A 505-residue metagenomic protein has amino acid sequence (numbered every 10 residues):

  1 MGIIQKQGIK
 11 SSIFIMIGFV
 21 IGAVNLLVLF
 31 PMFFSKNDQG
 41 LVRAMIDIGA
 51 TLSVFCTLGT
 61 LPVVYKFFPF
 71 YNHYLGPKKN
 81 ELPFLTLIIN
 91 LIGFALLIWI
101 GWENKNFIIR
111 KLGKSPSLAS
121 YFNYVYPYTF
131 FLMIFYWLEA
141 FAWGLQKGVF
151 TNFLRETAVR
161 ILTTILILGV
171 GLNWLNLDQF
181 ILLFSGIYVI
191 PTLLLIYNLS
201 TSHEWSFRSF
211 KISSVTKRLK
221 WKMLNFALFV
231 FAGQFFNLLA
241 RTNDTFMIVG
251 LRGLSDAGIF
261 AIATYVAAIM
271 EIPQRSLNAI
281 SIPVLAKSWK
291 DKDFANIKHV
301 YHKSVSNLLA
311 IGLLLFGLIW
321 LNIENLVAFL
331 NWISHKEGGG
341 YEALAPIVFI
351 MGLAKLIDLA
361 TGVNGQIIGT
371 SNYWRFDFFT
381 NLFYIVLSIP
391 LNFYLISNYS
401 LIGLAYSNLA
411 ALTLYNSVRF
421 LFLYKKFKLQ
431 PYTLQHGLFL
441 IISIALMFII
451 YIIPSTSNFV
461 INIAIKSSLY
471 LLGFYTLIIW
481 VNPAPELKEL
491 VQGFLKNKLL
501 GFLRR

Functional and structural regions predicted by a protein language model:
M1-I4, S117, L177-L183, L193-R241 (+4 more regions): Interhelical loop/hinge segments that connect adjacent transmembrane helices in multipass membrane
I3-V64, G93-F94, I98-W102, Y128 (+3 more regions): Signature of the first transmembrane helix
Q5, F131-R155, F349-Y384, Y394 (+1 more regions): Membrane-interface junctions at transmembrane-helix termini in multi-pass inner-membrane proteins
Q7-A23, F184-S200, S214-K287, N307 (+3 more regions): Transmembrane helical elements of multi-pass membrane transporters/channels
K36-N37, K105-V125, I319-K355, I402: Interfacial segments at transmembrane-helix termini and the short loops linking adjacent helices
L58-H73, G144, A263-S306, G312 (+1 more regions): Helix-loop junctions and terminal segments of transmembrane helices in multi-pass membrane transport/translocation
F153-E204, L382-L387, L401-F422, A445 (+1 more regions): Hydrophobic alpha-helical transmembrane segments
Y451-R505: Membrane-proximal transmembrane or re-entrant/amphipathic helices at the cytosolic face
